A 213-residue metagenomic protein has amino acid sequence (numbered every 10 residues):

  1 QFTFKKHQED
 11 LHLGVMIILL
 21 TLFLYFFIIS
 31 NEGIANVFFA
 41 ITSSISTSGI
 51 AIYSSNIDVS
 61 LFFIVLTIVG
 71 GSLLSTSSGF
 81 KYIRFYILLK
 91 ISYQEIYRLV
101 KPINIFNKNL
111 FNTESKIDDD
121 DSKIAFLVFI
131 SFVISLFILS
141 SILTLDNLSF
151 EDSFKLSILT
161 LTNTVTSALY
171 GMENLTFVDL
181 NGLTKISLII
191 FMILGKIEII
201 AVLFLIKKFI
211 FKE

Functional and structural regions predicted by a protein language model:
Q1-E213: Membrane-proximal intracellular helices of multi-pass ion channels
